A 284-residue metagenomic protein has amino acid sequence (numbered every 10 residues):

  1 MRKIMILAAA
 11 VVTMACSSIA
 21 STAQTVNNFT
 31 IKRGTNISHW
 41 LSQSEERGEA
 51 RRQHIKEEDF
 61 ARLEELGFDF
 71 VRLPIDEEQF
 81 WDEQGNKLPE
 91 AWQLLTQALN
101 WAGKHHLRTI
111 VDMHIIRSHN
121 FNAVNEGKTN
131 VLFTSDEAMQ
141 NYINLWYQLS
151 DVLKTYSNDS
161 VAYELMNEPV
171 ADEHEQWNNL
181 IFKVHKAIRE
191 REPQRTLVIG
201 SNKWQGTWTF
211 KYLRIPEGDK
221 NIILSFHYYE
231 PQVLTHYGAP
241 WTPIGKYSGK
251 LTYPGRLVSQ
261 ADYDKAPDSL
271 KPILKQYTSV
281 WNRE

Functional and structural regions predicted by a protein language model:
M1-Q24: Bacterial Sec-dependent N-terminal signal peptides
Q24-G85: N-terminal structural segment of carbohydrate-active enzymes
F29, I115-G127, Y237-P243: Short, flexible, mixed-charge acidic loops at enzyme active sites
K32-H39, D69-P74, T109-D112, A162-L165 (+2 more regions): Structural recognition of the beta-strand scaffold that forms the well-ordered cores of secreted hydrolase catalytic
H39-S42, F70, E77-W81, I115-S118 (+3 more regions): Solvent-exposed loop/turn segments at secondary-structure junctions within structured extracellular/periplasmic domains
E45-E46, D82-Q84, N120, V124 (+3 more regions): Generic domain-boundary/flexible-linker signal
R51-F70, G85-I115, N122-A162, W177-R191: An active-site-proximal structural segment forming one wall of the substrate-binding cleft that immediately precedes
D136-E284: Active-site region of glycoside hydrolase catalytic domains
